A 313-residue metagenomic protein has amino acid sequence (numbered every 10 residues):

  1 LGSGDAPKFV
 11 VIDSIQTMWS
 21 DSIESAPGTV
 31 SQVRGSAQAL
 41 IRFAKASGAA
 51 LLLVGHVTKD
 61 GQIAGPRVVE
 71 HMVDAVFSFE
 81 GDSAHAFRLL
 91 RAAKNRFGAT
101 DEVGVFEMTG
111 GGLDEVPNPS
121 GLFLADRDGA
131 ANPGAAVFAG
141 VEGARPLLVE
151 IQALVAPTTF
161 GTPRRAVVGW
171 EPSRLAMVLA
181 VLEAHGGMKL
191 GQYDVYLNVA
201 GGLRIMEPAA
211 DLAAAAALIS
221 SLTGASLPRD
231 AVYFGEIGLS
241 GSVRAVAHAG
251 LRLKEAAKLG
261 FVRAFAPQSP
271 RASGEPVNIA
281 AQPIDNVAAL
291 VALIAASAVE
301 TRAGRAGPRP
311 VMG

Functional and structural regions predicted by a protein language model:
L1-F9, I15-G313: Peripheral, non-AAA+ core regions of ATP-driven protein-machinery
